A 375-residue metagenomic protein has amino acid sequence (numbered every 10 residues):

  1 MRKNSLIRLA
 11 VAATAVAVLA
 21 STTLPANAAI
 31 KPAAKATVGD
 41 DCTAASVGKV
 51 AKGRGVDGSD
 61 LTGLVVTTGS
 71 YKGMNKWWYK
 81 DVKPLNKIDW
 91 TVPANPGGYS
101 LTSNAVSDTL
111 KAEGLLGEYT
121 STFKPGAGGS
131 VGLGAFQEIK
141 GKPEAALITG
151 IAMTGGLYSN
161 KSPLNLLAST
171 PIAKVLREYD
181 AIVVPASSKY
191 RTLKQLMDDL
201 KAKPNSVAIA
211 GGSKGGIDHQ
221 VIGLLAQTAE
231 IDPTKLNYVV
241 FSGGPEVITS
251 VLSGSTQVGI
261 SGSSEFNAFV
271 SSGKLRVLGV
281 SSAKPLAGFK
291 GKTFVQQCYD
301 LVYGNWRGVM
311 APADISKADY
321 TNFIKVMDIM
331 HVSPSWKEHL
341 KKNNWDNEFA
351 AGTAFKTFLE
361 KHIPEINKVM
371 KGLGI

Functional and structural regions predicted by a protein language model:
M1-A29: Secretory targeting and sorting signals
A29-D81: Tryptophan-rich substrate-binding surfaces of secreted polymer-degrading and adhesive proteins
D81-L166, K214, I231-Q257, N347-A350 (+1 more regions): N-terminal (or domain-start) structured segment
D81-W90, A112-G117, I139-E144, K194-A208 (+5 more regions): Immediate post-signal peptide segment of exported/extracytoplasmic ligand-binding proteins
E144-L147, P163-A181, A208-A210, Q296-D300: A structural signal for short loop-to-beta-strand junctions that line the ligand-binding cleft of periplasmic/secreted
L176-D199, G279-V280, K284-K290, V309-A311: Hydrophobic/proline-rich hinge and linker segments of small-molecule sensing/allosteric domains, predominantly
A210-G291: Ligand-binding pocket segment of bilobal, Venus flytrap-like solute-binding proteins
E265-P334, T357, K361-P364: C-terminal lobe and pocket-closing loops of periplasmic/extracytoplasmic Venus-flytrap solute-binding proteins
